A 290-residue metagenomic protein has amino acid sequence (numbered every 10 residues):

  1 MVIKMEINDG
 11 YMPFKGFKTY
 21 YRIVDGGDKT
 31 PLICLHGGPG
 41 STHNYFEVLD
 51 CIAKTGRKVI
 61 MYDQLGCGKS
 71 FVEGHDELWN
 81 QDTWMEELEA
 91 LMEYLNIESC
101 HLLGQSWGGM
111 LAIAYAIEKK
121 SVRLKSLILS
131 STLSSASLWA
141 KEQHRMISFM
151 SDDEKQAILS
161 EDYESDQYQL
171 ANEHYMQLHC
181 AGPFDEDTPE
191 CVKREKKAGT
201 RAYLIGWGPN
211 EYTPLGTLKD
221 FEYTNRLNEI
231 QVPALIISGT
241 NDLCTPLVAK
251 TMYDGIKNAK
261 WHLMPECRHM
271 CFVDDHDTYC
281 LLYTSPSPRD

Functional and structural regions predicted by a protein language model:
F17-V72: Conserved HGGG/HGGXW glycine-rich cap/lid loop of the alpha/beta-hydrolase fold
Q64-W107: Active-site loop/oxyanion-hole signature of alpha/beta-hydrolase fold enzymes
E98-K141: Conserved hydrolase catalytic core segment
L127-D162: Flexible "cap/lid" loop of the alpha/beta hydrolase fold
L159-V232, T251: Alpha/beta-hydrolase
T224, E229-E266: Conserved loop-alpha-helix segment in the C-terminal half of the alpha/beta-hydrolase fold that carries the catalytic
C267-H276: Catalytic histidine-centered segment of alpha/beta-hydrolase-like enzymes
Y283-D290: Conserved small/polar residues in nucleotide/adenosyl-binding loops
